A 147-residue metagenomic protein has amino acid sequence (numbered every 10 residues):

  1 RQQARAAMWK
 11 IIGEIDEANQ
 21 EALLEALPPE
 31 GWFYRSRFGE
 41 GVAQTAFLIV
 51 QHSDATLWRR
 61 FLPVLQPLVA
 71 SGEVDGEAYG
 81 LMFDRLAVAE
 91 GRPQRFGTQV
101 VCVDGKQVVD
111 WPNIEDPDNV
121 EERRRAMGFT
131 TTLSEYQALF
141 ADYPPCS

Functional and structural regions predicted by a protein language model:
R1-P93, G97: N-terminal helix-rich structural modules
Y34-R37, T131-Q137: Short, surface-exposed acidic
A55-W58, T132, P145-C146: Secretory-pathway/luminal and periplasmic proteins that interact with or process carbohydrate-rich
Q66-A126, T130, L139: An amphipathic alpha-helical core segment
A138-Y143, S147: Low-complexity, Gly/Ser/Thr/Pro-rich intrinsically disordered linker/tail segments
